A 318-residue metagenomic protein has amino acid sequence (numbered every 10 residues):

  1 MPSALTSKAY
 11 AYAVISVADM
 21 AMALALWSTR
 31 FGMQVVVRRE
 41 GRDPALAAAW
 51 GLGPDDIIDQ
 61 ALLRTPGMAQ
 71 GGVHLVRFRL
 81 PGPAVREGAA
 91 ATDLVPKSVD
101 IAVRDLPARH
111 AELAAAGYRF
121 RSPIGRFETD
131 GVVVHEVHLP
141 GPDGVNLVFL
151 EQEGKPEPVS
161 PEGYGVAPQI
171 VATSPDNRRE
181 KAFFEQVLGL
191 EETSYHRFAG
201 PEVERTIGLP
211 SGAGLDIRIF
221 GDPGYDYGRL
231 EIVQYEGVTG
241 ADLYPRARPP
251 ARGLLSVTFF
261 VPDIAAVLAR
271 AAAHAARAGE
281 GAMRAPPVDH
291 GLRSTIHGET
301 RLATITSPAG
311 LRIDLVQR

Functional and structural regions predicted by a protein language model:
M1-A9: Extreme N-terminus of proteins, especially the signal/transit-peptide cleavage junction and the first residues
L5, S16-A69, A115, R126-V132 (+4 more regions): Core segments of cupin and vicinal oxygen chelate
A9-A18, I57-R79, A84-L113, H135-P140 (+5 more regions): Vicinal oxygen chelate
R39-D59, R79-K97, P107, A114-H135 (+5 more regions): A cross-kingdom feature marking solvent-exposed beta-strand/loop segments within repeated, beta-rich binding/scaffold
F149-K155, Q234, L315-R318: Short beta->alpha transition motifs characteristic of CBS
